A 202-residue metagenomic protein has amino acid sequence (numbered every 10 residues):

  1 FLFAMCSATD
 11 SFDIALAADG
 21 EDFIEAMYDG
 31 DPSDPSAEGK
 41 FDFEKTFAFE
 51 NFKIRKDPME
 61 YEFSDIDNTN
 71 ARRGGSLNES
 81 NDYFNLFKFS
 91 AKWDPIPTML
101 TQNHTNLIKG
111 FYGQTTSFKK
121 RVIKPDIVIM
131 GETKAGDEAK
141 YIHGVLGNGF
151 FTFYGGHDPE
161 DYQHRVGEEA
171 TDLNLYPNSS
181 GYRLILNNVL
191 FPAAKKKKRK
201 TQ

Functional and structural regions predicted by a protein language model:
F1-S11, N188: Short alpha-beta junction capping motif
S7, S11, S33-S36, S64 (+5 more regions): Generic serine detector
L16, F52, K56, T115-T116 (+1 more regions): Hydrophobic, Leu/Ile/Phe/Ala-enriched alpha-helical segments that form helix-helix packing faces
L16-A26, S33-K45, K120-Q202: Extracellular ligand-binding/catalytic regions of CAZymes and related secreted enzymes and adhesion modules
E21-D82: Alpha/beta-hydrolase-fold enzymes
N51, N68-N70, N78-N81, N85 (+5 more regions): Detector for Asparagine
N70-A135: Acidic, glycine-rich loop-and-strand cores that form catalytic or ligand-binding grooves in diverse globular domains
